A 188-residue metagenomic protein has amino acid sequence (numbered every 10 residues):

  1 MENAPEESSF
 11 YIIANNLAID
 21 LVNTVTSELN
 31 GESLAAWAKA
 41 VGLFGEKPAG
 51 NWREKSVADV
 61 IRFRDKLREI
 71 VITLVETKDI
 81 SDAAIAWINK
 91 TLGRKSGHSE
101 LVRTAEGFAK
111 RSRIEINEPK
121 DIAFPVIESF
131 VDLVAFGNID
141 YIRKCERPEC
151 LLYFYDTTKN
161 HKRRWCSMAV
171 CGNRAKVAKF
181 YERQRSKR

Functional and structural regions predicted by a protein language model:
M1-R143: Short helix-coil boundary/hinge micro-motifs
R113-R188: Cys/His-clustered metal-coordination modules, chiefly Zn-binding fingers
